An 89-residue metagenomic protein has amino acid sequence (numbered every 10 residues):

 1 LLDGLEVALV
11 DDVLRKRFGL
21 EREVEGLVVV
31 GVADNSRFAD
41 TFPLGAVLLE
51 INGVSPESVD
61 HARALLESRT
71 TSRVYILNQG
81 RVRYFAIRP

Functional and structural regions predicted by a protein language model:
L1-P89: C-terminal recognition in membrane/secretory proteostasis and scaffolding
